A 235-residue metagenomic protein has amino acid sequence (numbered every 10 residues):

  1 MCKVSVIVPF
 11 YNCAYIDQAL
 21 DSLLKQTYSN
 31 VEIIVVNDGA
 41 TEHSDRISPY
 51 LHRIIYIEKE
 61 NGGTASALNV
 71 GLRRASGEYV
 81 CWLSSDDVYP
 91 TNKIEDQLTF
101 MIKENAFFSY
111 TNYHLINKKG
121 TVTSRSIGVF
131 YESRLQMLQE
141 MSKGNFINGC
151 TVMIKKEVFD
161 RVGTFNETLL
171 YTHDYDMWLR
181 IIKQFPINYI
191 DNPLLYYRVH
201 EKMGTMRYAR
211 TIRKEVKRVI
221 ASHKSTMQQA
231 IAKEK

Functional and structural regions predicted by a protein language model:
C2-S5, S22, E32, D176: Cell-envelope/extracellular polymer assembly enzymes that use nucleotide-activated donors
P9, Y131-V219: Conserved nucleotide-sugar donor-binding catalytic segment
N12-K25: Short, well-formed alpha-helical segments that are part of the catalytic scaffolds of diverse glycosyltransferases
D17, A40-P49, V88, N92: Acidic helix N-cap motif at the loop->helix transition within catalytic regions of sugar-transfer enzymes
S22, S29, N37-R46, G62 (+1 more regions): A conserved acidic beta->alpha catalytic loop
K59-A75, D96: Glycine-rich, basic loop-to-helix element that forms the pyrophosphate-binding segment of sugar-nucleotide handling
V80: Short aromatic/hydrophobic "clamp" motif used to bind/position activated sugar donors
N92-T123: Conserved donor NDP-sugar-binding/catalytic core segment of glycosyltransferases
